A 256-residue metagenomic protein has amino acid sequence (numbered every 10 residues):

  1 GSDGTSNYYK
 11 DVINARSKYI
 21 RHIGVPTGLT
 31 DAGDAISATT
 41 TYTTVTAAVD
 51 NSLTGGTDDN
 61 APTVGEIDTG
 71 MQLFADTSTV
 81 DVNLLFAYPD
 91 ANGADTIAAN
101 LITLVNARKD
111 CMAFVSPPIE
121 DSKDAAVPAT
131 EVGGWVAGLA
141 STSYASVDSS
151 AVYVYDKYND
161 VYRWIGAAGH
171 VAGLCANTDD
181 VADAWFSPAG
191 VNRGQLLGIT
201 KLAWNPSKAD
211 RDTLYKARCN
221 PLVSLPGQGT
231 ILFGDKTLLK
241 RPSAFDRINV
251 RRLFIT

Functional and structural regions predicted by a protein language model:
G1-T256: A glycine- and small-residue-enriched flexible loop/hinge signal that marks low-structured segments
